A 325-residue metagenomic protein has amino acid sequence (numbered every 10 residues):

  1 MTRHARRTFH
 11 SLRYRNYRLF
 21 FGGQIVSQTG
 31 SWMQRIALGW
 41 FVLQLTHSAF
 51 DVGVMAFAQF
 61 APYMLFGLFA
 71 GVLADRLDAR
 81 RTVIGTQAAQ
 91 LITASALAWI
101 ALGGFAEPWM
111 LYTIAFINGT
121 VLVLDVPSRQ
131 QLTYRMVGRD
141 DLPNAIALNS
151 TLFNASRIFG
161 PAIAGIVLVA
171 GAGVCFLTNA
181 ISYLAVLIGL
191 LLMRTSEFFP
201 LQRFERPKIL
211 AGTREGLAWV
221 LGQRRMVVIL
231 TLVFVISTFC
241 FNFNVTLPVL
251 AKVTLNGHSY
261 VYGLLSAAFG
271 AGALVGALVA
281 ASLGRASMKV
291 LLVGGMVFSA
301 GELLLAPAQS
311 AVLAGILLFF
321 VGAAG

Functional and structural regions predicted by a protein language model:
M1-G325: Alpha-helical transmembrane-bundle signature of multi-pass membrane transport and export proteins
